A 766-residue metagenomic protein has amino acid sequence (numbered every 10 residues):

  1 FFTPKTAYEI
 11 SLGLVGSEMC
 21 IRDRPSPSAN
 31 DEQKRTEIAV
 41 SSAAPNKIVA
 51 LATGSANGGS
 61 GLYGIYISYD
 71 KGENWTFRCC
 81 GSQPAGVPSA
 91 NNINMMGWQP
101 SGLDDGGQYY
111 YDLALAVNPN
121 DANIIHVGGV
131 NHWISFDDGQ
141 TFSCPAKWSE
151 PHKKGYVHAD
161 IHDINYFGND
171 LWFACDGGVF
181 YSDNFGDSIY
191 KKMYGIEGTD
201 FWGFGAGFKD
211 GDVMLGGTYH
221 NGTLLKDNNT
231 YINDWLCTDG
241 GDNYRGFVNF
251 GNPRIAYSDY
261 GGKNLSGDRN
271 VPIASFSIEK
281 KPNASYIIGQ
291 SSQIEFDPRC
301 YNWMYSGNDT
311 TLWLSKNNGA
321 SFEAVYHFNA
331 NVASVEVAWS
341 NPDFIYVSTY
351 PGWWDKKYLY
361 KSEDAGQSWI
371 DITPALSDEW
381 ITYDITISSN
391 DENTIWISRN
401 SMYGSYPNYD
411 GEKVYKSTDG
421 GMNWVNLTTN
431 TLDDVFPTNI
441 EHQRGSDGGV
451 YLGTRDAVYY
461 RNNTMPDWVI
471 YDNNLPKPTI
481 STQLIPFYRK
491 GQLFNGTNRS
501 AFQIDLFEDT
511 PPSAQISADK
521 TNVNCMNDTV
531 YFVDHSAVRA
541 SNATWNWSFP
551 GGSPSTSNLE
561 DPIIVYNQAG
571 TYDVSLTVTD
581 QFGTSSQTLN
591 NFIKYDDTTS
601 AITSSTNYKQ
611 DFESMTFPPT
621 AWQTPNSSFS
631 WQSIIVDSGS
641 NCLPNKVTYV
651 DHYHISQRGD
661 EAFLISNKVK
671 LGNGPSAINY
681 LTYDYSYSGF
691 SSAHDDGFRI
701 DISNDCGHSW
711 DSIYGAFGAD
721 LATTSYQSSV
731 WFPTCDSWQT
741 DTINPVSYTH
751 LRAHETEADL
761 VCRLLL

Functional and structural regions predicted by a protein language model:
F1-I10, L14-R24, T749-T756: Conserved small/polar residues in nucleotide/adenosyl-binding loops
S17, R22-E508: Beta-propeller blade termini and top-face loops
N527-S536: A short beta-strand segment in extracellular, disulfide-stabilized domains
V538-N546: Solvent-exposed loop segments of extracellular immunoglobulin-like
W545-I564: Surface-exposed, flexible coil segments in extracellular/virion-facing regions
S605-D660, F717-T723, Q739: Extracellular glycan-recognition surfaces and repeat-rich motifs
S656-G674, Q739-T742: Short beta-strands within extracellular/lumenal beta-sheet-rich domains
W731-E755, R763: Terminal, low-complexity interaction segments
